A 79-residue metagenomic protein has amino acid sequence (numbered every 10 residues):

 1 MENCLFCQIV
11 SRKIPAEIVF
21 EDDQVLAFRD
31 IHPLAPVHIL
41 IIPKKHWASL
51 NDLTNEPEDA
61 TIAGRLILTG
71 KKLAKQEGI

Functional and structural regions predicted by a protein language model:
M1-I79: HIT superfamily nucleotide-processing domains
